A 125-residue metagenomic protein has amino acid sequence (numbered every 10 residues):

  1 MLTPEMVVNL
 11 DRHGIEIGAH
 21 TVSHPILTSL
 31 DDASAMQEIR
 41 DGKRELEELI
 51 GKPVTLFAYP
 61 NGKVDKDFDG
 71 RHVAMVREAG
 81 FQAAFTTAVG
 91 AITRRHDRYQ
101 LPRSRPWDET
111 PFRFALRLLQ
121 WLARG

Functional and structural regions predicted by a protein language model:
M1-G18: Extended, charge-rich helix/loop segments that form flexible, surface "patches" used to engage negatively charged
R12, P25, S29-G125: C-terminal active-site subregion of NodB/CE4 polysaccharide deacetylases
G18-A19, T86: Non-cysteine beta-strand/loop elements that form the S-adenosyl-L-methionine
H20, H24: Histidine-centered divalent metal-coordination motifs
